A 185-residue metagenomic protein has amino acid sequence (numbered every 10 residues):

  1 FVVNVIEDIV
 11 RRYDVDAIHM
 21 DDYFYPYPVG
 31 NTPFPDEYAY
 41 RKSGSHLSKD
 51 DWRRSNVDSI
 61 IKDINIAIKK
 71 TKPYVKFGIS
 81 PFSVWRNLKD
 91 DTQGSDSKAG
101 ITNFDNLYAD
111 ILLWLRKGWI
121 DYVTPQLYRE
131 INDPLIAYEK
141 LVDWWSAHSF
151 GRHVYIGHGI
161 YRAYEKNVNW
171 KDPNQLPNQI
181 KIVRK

Functional and structural regions predicted by a protein language model:
F1-W119: Polysaccharide-binding and catalytic clefts of secreted carbohydrate-active enzymes
I64-I68, W145, S149, V183: Hydrophobic, Leu/Ile/Phe/Ala-enriched alpha-helical segments that form helix-helix packing faces
Y74-A99, L141-Q179: Active-site clefts of carbohydrate-active enzymes
Y108-P134, H148-K185: Substrate-binding cleft of secreted/luminal carbohydrate-active enzymes
D133-V142: Active-site-adjacent beta->alpha loops and helix N-cap segments on the catalytic face of soluble alpha/beta enzymes
